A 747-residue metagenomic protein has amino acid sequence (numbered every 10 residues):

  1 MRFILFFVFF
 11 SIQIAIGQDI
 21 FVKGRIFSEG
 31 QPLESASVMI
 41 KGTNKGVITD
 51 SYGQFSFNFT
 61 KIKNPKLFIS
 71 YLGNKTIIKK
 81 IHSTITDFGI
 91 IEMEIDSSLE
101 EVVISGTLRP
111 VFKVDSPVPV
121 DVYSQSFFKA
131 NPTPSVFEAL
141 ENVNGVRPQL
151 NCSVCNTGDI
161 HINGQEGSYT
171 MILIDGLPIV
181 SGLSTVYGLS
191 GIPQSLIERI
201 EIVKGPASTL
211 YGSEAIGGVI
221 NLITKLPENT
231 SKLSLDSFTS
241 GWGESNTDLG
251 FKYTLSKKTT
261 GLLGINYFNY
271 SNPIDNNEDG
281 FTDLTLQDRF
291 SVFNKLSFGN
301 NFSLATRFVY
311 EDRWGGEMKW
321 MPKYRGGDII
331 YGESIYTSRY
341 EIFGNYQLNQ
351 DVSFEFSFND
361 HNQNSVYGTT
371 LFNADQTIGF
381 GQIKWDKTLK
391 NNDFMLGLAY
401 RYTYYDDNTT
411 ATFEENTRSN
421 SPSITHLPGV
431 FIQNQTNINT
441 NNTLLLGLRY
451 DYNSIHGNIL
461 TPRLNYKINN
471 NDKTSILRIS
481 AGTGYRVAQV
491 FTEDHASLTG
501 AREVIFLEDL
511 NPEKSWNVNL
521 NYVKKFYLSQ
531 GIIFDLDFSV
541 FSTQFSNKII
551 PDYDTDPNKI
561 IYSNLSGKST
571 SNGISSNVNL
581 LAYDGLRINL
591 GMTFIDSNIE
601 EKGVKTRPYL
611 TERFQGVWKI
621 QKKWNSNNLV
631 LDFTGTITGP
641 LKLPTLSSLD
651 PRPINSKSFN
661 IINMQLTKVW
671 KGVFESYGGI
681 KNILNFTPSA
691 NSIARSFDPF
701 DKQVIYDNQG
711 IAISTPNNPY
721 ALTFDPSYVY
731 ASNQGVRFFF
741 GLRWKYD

Functional and structural regions predicted by a protein language model:
F27-E29, S37-K41, S70-N74, I85-K129 (+1 more regions): Short, acidic, small-residue-rich periplasmic hinge/interaction motif at the N-terminus of Gram-negative outer-membrane
F55-N58, L177-K204, L507: Short acidic/polar hinge/loop motifs at secondary-structure boundaries that mediate gating or recognition
N58, F137-P178, E198: Extracytoplasmic beta-strand/coil segments of soluble accessory domains associated with Gram-negative outer-membrane
D87-E92, V136-A139, G158-H161, G188-P193 (+3 more regions): N-terminal periplasmic accessory domains that precede and gate Gram-negative outer-membrane beta-barrel machines
Y270-F293, G299-V352, F358-I378: Flexible loop and strand-edge segments within Gram-negative outer membrane beta-barrel domains
D351-S365, N469-N471, R478, N511-N564 (+1 more regions): Membrane-embedded beta-barrel scaffold of Gram-negative outer-membrane proteins
N437-N441, F541-Q544, N564-L646, R743-K745: Gram-negative outer-membrane beta-barrel transporters
I637-P644, K668-D747: C-terminal beta-signal and adjacent terminal beta-strands/loops of Gram-negative outer-membrane beta-barrel proteins
